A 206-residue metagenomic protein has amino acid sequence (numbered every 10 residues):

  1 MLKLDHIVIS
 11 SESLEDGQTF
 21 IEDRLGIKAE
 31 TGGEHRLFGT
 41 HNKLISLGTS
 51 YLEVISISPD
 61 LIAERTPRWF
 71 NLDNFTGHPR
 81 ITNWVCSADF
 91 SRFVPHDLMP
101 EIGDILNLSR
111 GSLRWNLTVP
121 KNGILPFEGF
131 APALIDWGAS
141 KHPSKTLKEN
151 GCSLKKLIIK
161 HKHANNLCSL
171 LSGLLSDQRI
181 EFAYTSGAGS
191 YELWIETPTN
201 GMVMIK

Functional and structural regions predicted by a protein language model:
M1-L4, S10-A29, L47-K206: Glyoxalase I/VOC metalloenzyme domain signal
I27-G33, T40-N42: Short secondary-structure capping/turn segments at boundaries of alpha-helices and beta-strands
G33-R36, P59: Short, acidic/turn-prone active-site loops that include or flank metal/cofactor- and phosphate-binding residues
H35-F38, T185-G187: A short beta-turn/loop motif at secondary-structure boundaries
F38-T49: N-terminal low-complexity or amphipathic/hydrophobic leaders
